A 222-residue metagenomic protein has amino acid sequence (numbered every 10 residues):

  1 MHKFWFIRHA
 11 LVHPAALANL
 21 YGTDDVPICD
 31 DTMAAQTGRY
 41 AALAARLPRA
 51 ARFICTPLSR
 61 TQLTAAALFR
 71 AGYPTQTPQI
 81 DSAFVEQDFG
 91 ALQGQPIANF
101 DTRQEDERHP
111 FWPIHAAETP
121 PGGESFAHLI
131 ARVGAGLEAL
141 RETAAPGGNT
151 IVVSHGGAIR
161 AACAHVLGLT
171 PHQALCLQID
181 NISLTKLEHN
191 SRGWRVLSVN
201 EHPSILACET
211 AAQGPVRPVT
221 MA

Functional and structural regions predicted by a protein language model:
M1-H2, R46-R49, R70, P74 (+4 more regions): Acidic, low-complexity terminal tails and accessory targeting/binding regions of phosphate-metabolizing enzymes
H2, I7-Q76: Active-site-proximal alpha-helix that buttresses catalytic centers in soluble enzyme cores
V12, A158-I159: Short active-site segment of divalent metal-dependent hydrolases/proteases that encodes the spacing between
P27, A71-G134, M221: Phosphate-handling substructures
T37-A44, I130, G134-E142: Generic structural signal for well-ordered alpha-helical scaffold segments
H155: Short basic (Lys/Arg) and small-residue
